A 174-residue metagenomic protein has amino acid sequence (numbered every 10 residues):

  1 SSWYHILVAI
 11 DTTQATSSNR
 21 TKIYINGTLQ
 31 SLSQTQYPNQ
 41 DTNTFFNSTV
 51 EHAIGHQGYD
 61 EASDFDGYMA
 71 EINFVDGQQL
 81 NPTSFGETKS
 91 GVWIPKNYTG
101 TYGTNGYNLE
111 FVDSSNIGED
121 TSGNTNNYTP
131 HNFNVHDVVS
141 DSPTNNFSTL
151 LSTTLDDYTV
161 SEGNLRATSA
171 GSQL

Functional and structural regions predicted by a protein language model:
S1-Q40, T159-E162, T168: Extracellular glycan-interaction surfaces
S2-V8, M69-I72, S172-L174: A carbohydrate-recognition surface predominantly in extracellular/luminal proteins
Y4-I6, T21, H52, A70 (+1 more regions): Residue-level detector of short, conserved catalytic/binding motifs and their immediate flanks
V8-A9, I23-Y24, F46, A53-Q57 (+3 more regions): Beta-strand-rich, repetitive solenoid scaffolds
A15-S17, S31-Y37, Y68-H131, V135-N145: Extended recognition patches within non-cytosolic domains
F45-M69: Extracellular glycan-interaction patches encoded by glycine-rich segments
G58-E61, P95-G100, G171-L174: Short surface loop/edge beta-strand patches of beta-sandwich-type extracellular domains that form ligand-contact sites
S122-L174: Low-complexity, Ser/Thr/Pro/Gly-rich disordered linker/stalk regions
